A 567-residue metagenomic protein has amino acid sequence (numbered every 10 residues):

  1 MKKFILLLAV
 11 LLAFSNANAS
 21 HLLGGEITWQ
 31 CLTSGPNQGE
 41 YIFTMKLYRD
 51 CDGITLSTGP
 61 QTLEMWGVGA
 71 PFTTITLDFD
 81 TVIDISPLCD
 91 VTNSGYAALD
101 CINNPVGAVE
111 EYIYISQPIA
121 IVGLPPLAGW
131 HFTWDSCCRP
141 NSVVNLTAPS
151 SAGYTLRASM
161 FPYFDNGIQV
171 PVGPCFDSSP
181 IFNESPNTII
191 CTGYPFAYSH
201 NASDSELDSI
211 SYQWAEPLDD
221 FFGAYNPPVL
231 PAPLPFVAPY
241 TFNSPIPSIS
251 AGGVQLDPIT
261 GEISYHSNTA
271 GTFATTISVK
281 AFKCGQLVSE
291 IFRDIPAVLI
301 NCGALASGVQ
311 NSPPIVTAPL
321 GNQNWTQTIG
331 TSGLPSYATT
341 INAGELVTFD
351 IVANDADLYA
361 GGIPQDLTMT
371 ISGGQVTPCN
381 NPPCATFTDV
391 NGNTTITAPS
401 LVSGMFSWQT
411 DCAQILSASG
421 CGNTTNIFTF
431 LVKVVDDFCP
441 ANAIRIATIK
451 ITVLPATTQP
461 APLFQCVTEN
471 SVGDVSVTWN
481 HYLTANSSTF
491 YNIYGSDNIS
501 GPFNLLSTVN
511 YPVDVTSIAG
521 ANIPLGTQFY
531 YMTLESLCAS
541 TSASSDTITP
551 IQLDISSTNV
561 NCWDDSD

Functional and structural regions predicted by a protein language model:
F4-A13: Sec-dependent N-terminal signal peptides
A19-T457, F490-S496, D514, A519-A521 (+1 more regions): Long, compositionally biased, intrinsically disordered segments
E290-F292, L505-N510, S545: Local beta-strand/beta-hairpin segments that build beta-sheet-rich folds
T452-S487, L537-D567: Pro/Thr/Ser/Gly-rich low-complexity, intrinsically disordered linker/stalk tracts
T484-L506: Extracellular low-complexity, O-glycosylation-prone stalks/linkers
A519-T541: Beta-strand-rich modules
